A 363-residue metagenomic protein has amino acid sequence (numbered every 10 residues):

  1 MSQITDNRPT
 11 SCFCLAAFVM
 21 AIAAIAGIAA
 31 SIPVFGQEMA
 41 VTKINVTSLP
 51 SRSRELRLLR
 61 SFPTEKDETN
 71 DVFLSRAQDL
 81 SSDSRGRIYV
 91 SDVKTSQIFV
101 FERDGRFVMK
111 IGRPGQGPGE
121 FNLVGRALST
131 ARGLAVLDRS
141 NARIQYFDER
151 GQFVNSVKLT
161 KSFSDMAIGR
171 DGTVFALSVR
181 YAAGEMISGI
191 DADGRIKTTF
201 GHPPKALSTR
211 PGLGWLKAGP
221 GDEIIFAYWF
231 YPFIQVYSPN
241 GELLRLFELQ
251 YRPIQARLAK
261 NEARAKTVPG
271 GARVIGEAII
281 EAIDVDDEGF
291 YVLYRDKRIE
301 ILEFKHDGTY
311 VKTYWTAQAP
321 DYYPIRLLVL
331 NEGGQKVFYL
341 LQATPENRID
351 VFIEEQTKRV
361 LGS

Functional and structural regions predicted by a protein language model:
M1-C14: N-terminal secretory signal peptides that target proteins for export/translocation
P9, V19-A21, V108: Residue-level detector of intrinsically disordered terminal segments
A16-A30: Bacterial N-terminal signal peptides
G27-S363: Eukaryotic scaffold repeat domains enriched in small/polar residues
